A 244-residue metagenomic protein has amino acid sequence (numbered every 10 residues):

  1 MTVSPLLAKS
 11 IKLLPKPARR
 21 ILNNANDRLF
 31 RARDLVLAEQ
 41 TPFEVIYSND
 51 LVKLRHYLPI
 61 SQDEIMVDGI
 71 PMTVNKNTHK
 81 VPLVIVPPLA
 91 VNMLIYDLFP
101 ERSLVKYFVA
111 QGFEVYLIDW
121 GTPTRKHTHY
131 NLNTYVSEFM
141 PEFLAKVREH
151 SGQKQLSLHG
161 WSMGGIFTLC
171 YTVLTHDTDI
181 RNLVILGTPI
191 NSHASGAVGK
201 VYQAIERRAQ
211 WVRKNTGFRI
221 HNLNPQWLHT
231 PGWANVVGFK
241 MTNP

Functional and structural regions predicted by a protein language model:
M1-E39, N75-K76: N-terminal targeting or regulatory segments adjacent to alpha/beta-hydrolase or S9 domains
T2-P17, E149, Q153, F167-P244: Alpha/beta-hydrolase-fold enzymes
E39, V45-T124: Short, surface-exposed "cap/lid" segments of acyl-processing enzymes
P82, L156, R181: Conserved acidic residues
P100-S103, T134, V201-Y202: Glycine-rich, phosphate-binding/catalytic loops in enzymes
H127-H129, G196: Conserved catalytic-core motifs of eukaryotic protein kinase domains, centered on the activation segment
Y130-H150: Alpha/beta-hydrolase active-site loop
H159-T168: Gly/Ala-rich beta-loop-alpha elbow adjacent to hydrolase catalytic centers
